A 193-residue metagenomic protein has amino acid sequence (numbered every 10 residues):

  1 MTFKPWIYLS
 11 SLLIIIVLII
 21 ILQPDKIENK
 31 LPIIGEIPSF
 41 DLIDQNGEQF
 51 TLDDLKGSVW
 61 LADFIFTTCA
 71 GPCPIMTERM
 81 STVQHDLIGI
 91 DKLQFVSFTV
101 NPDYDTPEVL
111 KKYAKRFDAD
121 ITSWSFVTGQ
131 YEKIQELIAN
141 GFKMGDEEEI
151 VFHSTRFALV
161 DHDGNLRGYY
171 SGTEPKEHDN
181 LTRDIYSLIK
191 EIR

Functional and structural regions predicted by a protein language model:
M1-I43, E191-R193: N-terminal targeting signals for export/organelle localization
I37-P38, W60, S154-R156: Short loop/turn microsegments at loop-to-beta-strand junctions
I43-D44, V160: Hydrophobic alpha-helical segments, especially N-terminal targeting/anchoring helices
F50-T51, R167: Generic structural signal for well-ordered beta-strand positions
L52-I75, M80, V96: Short active-site neighborhood of thiol/selenol oxidoreductases, capturing the structured segment around
T77-L137: Structural microenvironment flanking redox-active thiols in thiol-disulfide oxidoreductases
E148-R193: Thiol-/selenol-based redox modules, centered on thioredoxin-like and closely related oxidoreductase domains
